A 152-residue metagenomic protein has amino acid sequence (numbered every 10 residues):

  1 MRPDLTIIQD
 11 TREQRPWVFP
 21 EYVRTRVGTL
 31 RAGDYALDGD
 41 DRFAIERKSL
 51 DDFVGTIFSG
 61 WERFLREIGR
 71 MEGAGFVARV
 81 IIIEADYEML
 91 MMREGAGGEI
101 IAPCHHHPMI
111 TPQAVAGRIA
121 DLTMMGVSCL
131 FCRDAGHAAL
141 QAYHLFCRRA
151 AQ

Functional and structural regions predicted by a protein language model:
M1-D40: Acidic-basic catalytic patches of nuclease active cores, encompassing PD-(D/E)XK and other metal-cofactor nuclease
R24-Q152: Extended, alpha-helix-rich binding/interface surfaces that flank or overlap catalytic cores and mediate recognition
